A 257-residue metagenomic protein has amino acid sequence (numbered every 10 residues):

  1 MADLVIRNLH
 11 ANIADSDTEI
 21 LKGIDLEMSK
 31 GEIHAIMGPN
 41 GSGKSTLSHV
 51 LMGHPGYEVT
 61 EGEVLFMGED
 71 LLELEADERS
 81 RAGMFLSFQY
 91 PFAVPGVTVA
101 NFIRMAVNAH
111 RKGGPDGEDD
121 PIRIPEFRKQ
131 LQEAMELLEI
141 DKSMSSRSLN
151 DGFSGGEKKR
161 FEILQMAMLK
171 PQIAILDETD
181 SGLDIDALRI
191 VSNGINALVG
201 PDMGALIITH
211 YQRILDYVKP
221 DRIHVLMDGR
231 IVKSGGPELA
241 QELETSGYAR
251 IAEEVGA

Functional and structural regions predicted by a protein language model:
L4-I6, E19-G23: Conserved structural motif at the start of ABC-family nucleotide-binding domains
M37-P39: The feature captures the beta-strand-to-loop junction immediately N-terminal to the Walker
E63-R79, N150: ABC ATPase NBD Q-loop/coupling interface
L86, Y90, G96-G113: Q-loop/switch helix immediately C-terminal to the Walker
M166-A167: ABC ATPase C-loop
I175-T179, D186: Walker B catalytic motif
L226, R230-A252: Conserved beta-strand-loop-alpha-helix hinge in the C-terminal portion of ABC ATPase nucleotide-binding domains
